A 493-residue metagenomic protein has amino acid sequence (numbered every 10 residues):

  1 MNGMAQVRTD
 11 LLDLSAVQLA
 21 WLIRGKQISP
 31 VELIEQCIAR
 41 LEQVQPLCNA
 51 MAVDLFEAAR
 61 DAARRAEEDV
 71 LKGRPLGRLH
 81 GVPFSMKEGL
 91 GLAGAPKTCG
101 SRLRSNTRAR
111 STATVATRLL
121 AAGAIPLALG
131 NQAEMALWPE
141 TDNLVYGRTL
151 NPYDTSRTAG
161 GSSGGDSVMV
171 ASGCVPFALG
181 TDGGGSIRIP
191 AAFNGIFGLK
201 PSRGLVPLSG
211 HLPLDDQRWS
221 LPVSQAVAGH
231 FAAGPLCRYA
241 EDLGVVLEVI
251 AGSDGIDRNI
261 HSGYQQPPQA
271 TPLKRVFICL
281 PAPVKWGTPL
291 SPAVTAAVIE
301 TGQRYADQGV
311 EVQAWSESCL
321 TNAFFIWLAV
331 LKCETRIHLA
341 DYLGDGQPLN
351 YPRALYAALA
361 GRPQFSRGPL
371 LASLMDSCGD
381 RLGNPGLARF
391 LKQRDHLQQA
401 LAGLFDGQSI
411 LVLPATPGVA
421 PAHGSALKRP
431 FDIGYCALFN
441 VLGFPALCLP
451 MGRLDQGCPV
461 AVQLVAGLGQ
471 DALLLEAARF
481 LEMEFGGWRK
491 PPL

Functional and structural regions predicted by a protein language model:
M1-D61, D307-G309, D380, K490-L493: An N-terminal boundary/leader segment
K26, G81, A121, I125 (+3 more regions): Glycine-rich, small-residue loops and helix-cap segments that act as flexible hinges at active-site edges
P30-E35, R64, L290-S316, L339-Y351 (+1 more regions): Acyltransferase
D69-L144: Acidic/His- and Gly-rich active-site-bordering loop/insert found across diverse amide/peptide-bond hydrolases
L79-C99, P272-P281, C333-Q398, A402 (+1 more regions): Short helix-loop capping/hinge segments that flank enzyme active sites or metal/cofactor-binding pockets
K97-N106, S291, P421-R429: Glycine/threonine-rich flexible loop motifs
T112-L247, N440, P445-G452, C458-A461: Short glycine/serine-rich loop segments
K200-G302, F485-L493: A short helix-breaking turn/cap at a secondary-structure junction
